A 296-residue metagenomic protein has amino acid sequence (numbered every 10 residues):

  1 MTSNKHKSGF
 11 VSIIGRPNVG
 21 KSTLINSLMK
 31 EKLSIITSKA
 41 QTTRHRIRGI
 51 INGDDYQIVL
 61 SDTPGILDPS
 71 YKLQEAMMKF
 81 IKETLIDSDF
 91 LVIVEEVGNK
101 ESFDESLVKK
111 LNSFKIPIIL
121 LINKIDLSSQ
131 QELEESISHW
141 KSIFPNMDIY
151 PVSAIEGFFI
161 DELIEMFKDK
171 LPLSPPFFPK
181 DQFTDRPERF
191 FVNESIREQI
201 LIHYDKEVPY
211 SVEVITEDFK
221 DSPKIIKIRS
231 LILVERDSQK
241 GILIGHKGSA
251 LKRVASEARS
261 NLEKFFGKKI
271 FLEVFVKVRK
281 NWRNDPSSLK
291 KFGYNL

Functional and structural regions predicted by a protein language model:
M1-I86, F90, L231-L233: Conserved G1/Walker A P-loop phosphate-binding module
S12, N26, H45, G49 (+11 more regions): Solvent-exposed alpha-helical segments within well-ordered globular domains of core cellular machineries
G20, F159, A250: Conserved glycine(s) of the Walker
S34-T37, P175-P179, I202-E213: Active-site phosphate-binding and catalytic loops of NTP-dependent enzymes
T43, I66-D68, K100-E101, S128-S129 (+1 more regions): Catalytic P-loop NTPase motifs of RecA-like helicase/translocase cores
I51-Q57, A76-I149, H203, K220-I225: Conserved C-terminal guanine-recognition region of P-loop GTPase G domains, centered on the G4
I116-I119, D126-E188: Canonical P-loop GTPase G-domain recognition
E188-L296: P-loop NTP-binding site
